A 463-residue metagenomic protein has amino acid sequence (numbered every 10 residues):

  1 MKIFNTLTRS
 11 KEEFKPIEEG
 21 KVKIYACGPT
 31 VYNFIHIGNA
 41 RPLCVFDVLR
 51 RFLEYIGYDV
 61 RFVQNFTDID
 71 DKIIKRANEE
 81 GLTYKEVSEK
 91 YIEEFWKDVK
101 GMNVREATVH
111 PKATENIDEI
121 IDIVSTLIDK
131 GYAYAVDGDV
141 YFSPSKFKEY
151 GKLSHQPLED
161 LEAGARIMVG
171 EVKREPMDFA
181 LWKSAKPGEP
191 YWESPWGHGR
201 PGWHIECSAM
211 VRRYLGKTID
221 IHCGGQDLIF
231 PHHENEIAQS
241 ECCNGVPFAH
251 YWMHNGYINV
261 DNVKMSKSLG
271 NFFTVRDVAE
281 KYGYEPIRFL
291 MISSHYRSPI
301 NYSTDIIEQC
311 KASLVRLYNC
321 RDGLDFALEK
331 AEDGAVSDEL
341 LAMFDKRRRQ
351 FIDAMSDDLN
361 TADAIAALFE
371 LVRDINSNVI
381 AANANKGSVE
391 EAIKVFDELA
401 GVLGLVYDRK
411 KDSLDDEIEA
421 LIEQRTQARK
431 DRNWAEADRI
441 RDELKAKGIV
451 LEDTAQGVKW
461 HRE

Functional and structural regions predicted by a protein language model:
M1-Y32, D47, K97, E119-D325: Alpha-helical recognition segments enriched in aromatics with Gly/Pro capping that present substrate-recognition
T8-E13, I17-R105, Q456-W460: N-terminal, positively charged nucleic-acid-binding surface of large information/translation enzymes
Y58, Y132, I449: Short phosphate-binding/catalytic loops that engage adenosine nucleotides
F66-D70, I92-F95, R105-I120, G138-F147: Short, glycine/charge-rich beta-strand/loop segments that flank catalytic centers and engage negatively charged groups
N78-Y84, T108-T114, G225: The substrate-binding groove and active-site-proximal loops of carbohydrate-active enzymes, especially glycoside
K264, F272-E463: Structural preference for alpha-helix termini/caps and helix-kink/transition segments
